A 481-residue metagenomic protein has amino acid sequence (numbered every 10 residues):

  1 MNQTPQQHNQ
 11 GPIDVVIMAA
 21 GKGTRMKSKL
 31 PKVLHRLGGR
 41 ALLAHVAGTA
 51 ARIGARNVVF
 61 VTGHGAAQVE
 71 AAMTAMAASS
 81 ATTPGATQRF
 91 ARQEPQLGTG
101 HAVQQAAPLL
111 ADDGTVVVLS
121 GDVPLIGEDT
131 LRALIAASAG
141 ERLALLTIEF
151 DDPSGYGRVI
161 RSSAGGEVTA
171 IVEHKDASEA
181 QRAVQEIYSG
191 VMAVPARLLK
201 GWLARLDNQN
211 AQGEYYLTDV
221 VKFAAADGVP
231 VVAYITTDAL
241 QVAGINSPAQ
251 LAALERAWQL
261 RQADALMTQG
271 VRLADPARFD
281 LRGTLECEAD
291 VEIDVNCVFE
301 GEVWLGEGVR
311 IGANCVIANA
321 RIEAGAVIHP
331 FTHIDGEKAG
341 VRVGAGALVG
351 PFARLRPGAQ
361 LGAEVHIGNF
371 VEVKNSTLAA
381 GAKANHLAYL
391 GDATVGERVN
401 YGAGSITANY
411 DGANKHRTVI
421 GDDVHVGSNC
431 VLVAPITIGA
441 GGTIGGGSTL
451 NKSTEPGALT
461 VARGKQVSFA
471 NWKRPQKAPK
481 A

Functional and structural regions predicted by a protein language model:
N2-D14, R40-A136: Conserved N-terminal catalytic core of the sugar/cofactor nucleotidyltransferase
N9-G11, Q185-E288: Conserved alpha/beta core of the MobA/IspD/sugar-nucleotide pyrophosphorylase nucleotidyltransferase superfamily
G11-L37, I53, M76: Glycine-rich N-terminal loop/short-helix segment of MobA-like nucleotidyltransferase
M18-A19, V61, V118-S120, L145-E149 (+3 more regions): Short beta-strand segments
A67, I126-A211, T218, V229: Conserved core of the sugar-phosphate nucleotidyltransferase
V231-L254, D294, E300-G306, G312-A313 (+2 more regions): Terminal amphipathic helices with adjacent charged low-complexity linkers/tails
T268-A318, F331-D335, G340: Pre-Walker A segment
N319, G325-A481: Glycine-rich hexapeptide-repeat left-handed beta-helix
